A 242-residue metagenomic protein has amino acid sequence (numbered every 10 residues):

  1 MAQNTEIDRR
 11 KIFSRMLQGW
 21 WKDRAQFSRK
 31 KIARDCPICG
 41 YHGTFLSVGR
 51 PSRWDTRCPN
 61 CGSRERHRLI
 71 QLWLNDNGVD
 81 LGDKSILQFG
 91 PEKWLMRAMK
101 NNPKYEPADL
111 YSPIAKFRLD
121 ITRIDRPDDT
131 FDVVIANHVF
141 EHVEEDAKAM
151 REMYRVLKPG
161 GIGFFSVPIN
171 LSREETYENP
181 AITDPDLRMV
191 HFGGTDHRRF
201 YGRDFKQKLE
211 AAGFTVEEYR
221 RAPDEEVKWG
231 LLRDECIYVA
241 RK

Functional and structural regions predicted by a protein language model:
A2-P127, R220, D224-R241: Conserved N-terminal segment of class I S-adenosyl-L-methionine
K22-K30, R34, E144-M153, K158 (+1 more regions): S-adenosyl-L-methionine-dependent methyltransferase catalytic module, highlighting the catalytic core
T44-S47, F131, A212-F214: Aromatic-residue hotspot detector
L110, A136, P168-N170: An acidic- and aromatic-residue-enriched active-site/binding cleft used to recognize and process polar
R126, F131-I135: Hydrophobic beta-strand segment of the Class I
H138-H142: Short catalytic micro-motifs in class I SAM-dependent methyltransferases
